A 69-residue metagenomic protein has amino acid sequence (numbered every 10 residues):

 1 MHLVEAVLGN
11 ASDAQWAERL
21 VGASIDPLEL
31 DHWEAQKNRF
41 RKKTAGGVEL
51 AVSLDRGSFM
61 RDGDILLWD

Functional and structural regions predicted by a protein language model:
M1-E34: Extended boundary segments
D26-E29, R39, L50: Short secondary-structure capping/turn segments at boundaries of alpha-helices and beta-strands
W33-A35, A45-G46: Short, ordered beta-strand-loop transition motifs
E34-N38, M60-D62: A short, compositionally biased
R39-R41, I65-L67: Residue-level detector of beta-strand face positions
K42-A51, D55: Short, structured beta-strand/loop micro-motifs enriched in basic residues and often containing a Trp
